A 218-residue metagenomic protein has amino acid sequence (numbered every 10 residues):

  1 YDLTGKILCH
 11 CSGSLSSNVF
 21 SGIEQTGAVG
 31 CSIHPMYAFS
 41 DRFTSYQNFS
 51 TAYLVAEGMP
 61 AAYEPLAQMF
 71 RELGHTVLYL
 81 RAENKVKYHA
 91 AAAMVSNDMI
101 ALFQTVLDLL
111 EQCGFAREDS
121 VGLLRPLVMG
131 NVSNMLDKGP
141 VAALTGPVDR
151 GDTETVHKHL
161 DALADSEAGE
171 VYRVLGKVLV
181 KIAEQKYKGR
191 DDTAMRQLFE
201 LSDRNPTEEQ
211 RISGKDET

Functional and structural regions predicted by a protein language model:
Y1-T44: Rossmann-like NAD(P)(H) cofactor-binding subdomain of soluble oxidoreductases
G13-S14, P60, T153: Alpha-helix N-cap/helix-start capping motif
S16-N18, Y63, V156: Short, well-ordered alpha-helical microsegments
V19-I23, L66, H159: Hydrophobic packing residues within well-ordered alpha-helices of enzyme cores
Q25-G27, T44-D137, F199-E200: Internal alpha-helical scaffold of NAD(P)-dependent oxidoreductase catalytic cores
S133-A194: Interdomain hinge/lid region at the active-site interface of Rossmann-like NAD(P)-dependent oxidoreductases
L179-A183, Y187-T218: NAD(P)-dependent dehydrogenase/reductase Rossmann-like domain
